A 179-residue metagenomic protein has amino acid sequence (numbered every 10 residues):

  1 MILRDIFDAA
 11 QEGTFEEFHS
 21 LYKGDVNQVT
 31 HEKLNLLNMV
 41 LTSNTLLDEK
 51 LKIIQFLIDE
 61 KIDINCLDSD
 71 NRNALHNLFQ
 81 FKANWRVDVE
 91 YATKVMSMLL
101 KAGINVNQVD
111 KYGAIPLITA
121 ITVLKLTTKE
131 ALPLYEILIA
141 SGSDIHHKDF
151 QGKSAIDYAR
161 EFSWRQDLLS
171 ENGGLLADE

Functional and structural regions predicted by a protein language model:
M1-I6, A131-Y135, A140-H146, F150-E179: Ankyrin-repeat-protein effector appendages
I2-I6, V29-S43, L67-N84, V109-V123 (+1 more regions): Ankyrin-repeat boundary/"N-cap" motif
A10-E17: Short helix-adjacent coil turns
Q11, F79-I104, V109, I121-K125 (+2 more regions): Eukaryote-skewed repeat-based solenoidal scaffolds used as protein-protein interaction platforms, primarily
Q11, S43-L47: Alpha-helix C-terminal capping/termination sites
H19-V26, I53-D63, T93-N105, L134-D144 (+1 more regions): Ankyrin repeat domain, specifically the short helix-to-loop turn at the C-terminus of the second helix of each repeat
